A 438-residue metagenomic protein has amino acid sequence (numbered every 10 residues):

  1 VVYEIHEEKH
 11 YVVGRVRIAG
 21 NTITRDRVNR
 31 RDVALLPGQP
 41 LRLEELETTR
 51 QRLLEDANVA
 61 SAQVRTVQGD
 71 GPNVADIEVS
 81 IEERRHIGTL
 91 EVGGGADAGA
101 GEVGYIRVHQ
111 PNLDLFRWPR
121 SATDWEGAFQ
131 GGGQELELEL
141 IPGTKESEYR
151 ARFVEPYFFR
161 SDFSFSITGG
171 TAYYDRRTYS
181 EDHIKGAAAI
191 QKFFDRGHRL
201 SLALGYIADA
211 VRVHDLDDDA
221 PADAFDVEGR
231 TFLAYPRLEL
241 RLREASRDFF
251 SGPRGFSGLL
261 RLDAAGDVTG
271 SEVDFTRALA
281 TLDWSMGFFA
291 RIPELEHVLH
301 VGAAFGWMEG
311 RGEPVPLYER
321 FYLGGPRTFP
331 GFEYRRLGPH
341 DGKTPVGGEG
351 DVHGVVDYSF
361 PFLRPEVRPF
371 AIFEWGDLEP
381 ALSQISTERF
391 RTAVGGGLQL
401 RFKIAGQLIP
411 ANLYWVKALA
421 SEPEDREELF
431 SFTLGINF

Functional and structural regions predicted by a protein language model:
V1-D97, Q110, W118-E155, E181-I184 (+4 more regions): Periplasmic polypeptide-binding modules associated with outer-membrane biogenesis and secretion
Y11-R15, D162, R199-S201, F249-F250: Solvent-exposed, non-transmembrane alpha-helical starts
E55, D70, I77, H86-G101 (+4 more regions): C-terminal outer-membrane beta-barrel translocator/porin domains of Gram-negative envelope proteins and their
V59, G99-G101, L113-L115, G131-G133 (+8 more regions): Outer-membrane beta-barrel channels and translocator barrels
A62, I77, L90-V92, E102-I106 (+11 more regions): One face of beta-strands
L140-G143, A172-H183, A265-D274, L419-E422: Outer-membrane beta-barrel proteins
P142-R230: Transmembrane beta-barrel wall of Gram-negative outer-membrane proteins
L378, I385-A405, I409-A411, W415: C-terminal structured "cap/appendage" subdomains that terminate the fold
